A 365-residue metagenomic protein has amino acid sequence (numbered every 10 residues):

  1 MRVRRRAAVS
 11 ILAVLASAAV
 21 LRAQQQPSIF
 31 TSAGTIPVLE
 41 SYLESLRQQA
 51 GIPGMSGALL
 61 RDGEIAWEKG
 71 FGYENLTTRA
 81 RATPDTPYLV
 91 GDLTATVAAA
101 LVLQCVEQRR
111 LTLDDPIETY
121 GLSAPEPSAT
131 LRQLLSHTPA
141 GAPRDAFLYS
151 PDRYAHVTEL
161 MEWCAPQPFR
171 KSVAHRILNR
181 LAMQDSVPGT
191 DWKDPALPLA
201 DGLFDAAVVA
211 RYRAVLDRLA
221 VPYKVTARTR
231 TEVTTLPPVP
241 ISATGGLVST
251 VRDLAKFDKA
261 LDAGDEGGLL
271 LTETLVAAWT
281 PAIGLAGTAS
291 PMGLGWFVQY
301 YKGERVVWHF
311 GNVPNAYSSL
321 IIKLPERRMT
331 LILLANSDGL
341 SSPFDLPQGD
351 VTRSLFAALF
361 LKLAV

Functional and structural regions predicted by a protein language model:
V3-V9: N-terminal export leaders
S10-A18: Bacterial N-terminal signal peptides
Q24-K69, Q167, K171-H175, N179 (+1 more regions): Catalytic loop of the DD-peptidase/beta-lactamase superfamily, centered on the K-T-G motif and neighboring
G34, D85, V97, E126 (+3 more regions): A generic structural signal for residues located within well-ordered alpha-helices of large catalytic or ligand-binding
P37, L43-L46, G57, G63 (+5 more regions): Active-site SXXK
V38, G54, P84, L89-L93 (+4 more regions): Active-site helix/loop module of the DD-peptidase/beta-lactamase fold, centered on the serine-lysine SxxK catalytic
A82-T86, P139-P143, R153-E159, T234-A243 (+2 more regions): Flexible glycine/proline-enriched surface loops and loop-helix/loop-strand junctions
K193-L236, I241-A243, M292-Q299: Carbohydrate-binding/catalytic loop surfaces
